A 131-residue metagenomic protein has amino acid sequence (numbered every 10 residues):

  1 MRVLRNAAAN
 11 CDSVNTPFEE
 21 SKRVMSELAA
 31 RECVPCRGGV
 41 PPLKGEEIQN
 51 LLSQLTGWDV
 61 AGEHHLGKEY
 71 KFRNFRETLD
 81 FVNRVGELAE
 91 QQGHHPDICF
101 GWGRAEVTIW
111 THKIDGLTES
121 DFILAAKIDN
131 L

Functional and structural regions predicted by a protein language model:
V24-L131: Long, contiguous binding/interaction regions
